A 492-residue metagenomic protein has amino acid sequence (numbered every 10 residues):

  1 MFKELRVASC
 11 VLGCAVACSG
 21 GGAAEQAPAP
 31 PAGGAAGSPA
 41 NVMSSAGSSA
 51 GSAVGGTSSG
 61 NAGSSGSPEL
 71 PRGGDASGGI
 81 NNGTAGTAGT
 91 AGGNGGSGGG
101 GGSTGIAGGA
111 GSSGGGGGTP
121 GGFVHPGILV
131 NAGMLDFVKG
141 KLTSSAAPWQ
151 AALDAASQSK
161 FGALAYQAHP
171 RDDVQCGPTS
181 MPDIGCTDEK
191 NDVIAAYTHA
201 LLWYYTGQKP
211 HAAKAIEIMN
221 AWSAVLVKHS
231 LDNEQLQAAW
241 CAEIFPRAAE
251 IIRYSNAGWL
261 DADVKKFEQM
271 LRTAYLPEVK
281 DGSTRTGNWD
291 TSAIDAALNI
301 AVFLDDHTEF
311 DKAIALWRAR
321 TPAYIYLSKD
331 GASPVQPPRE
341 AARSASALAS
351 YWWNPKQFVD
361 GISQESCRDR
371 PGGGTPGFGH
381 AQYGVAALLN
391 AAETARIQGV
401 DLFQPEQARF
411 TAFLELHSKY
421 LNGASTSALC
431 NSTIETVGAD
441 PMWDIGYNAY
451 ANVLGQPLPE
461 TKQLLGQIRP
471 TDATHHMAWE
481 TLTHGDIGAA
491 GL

Functional and structural regions predicted by a protein language model:
M1-C10: Bacterial N-terminal signal peptides that target proteins for export
C10-G121: Ser/Thr-rich, Pro/Gly/Ala-heavy low-complexity intrinsically disordered linkers and tails of secreted extracellular
T119-R285, T291, D295, A315-S333 (+3 more regions): Extracellular glycan-targeting catalytic surfaces
H307: Active-site neighborhood of glycoside hydrolase catalytic domains
T375-F378: Extracellular glycoside hydrolase catalytic/binding regions
